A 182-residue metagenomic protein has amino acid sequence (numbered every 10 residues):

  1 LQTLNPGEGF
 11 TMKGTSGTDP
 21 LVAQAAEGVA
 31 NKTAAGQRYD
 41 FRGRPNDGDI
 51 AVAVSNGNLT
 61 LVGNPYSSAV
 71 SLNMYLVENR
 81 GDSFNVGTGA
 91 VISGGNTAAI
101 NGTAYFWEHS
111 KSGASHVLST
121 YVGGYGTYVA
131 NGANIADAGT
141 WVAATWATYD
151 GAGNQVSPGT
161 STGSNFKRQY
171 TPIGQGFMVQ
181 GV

Functional and structural regions predicted by a protein language model:
Q2-T103, T171-I173, M178-V182: A short, polar beta-strand/turn micro-motif
D82-I173: Internal maturation/activation junctions in enzymes
